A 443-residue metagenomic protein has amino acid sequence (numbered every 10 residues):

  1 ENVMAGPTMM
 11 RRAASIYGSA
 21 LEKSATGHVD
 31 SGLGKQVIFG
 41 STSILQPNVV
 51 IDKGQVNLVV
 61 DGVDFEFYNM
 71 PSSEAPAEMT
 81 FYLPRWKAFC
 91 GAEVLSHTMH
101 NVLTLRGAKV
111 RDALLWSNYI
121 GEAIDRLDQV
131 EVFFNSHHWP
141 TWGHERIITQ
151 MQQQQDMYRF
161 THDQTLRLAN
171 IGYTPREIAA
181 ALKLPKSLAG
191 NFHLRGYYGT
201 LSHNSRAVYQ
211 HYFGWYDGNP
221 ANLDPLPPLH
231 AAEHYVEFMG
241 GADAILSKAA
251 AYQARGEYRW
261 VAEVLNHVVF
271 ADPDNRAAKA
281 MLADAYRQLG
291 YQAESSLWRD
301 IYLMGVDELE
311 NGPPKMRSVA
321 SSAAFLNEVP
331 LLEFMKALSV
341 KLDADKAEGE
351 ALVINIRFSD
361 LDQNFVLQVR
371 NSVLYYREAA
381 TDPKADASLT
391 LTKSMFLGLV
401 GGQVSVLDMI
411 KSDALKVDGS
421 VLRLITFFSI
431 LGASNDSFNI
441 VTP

Functional and structural regions predicted by a protein language model:
N2-V37, D125-V132, W139-L332: Accessory terminal helices/loops
L33-S41, D61-F65, A337-L338, G349-E350: Short Pro/Gly-enriched beta-strand edge/turn motifs at strand-loop
F39, S43-L45, Q55-I171: Metallo-beta-lactamase
N48: Extended active-site neighborhood of metal-dependent phosphoesterases/phosphodiesterases
N69, A92-E93, H137-H138, L182 (+4 more regions): Active-site proximal loops enriched in glycine and acidic residues that flank catalytic Cys/His/Asp and coordinate
L115-Y119, V264, M395: Well-ordered alpha-helical segments embedded in enzymatic catalytic cores
K248, E257-E263, F270, D274 (+1 more regions): Feature captures hydrophobic
